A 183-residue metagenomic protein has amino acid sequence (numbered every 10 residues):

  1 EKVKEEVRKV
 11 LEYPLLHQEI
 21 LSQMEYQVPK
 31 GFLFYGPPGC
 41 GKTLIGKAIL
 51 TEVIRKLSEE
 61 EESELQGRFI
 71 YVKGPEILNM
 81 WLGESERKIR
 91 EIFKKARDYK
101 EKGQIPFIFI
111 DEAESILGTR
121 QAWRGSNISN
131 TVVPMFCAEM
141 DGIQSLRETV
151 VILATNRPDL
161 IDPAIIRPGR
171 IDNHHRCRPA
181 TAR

Functional and structural regions predicted by a protein language model:
E1-R183: Walker A/P-loop NTP-binding motif of AAA+ ATPase domains
